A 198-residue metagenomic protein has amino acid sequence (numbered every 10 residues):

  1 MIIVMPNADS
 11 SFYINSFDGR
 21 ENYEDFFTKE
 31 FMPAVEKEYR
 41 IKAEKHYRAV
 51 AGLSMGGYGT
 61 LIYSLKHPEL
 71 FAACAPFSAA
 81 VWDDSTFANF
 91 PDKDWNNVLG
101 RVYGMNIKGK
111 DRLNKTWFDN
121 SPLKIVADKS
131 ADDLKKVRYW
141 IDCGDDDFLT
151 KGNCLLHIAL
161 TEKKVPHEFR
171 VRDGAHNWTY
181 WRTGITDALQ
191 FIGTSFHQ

Functional and structural regions predicted by a protein language model:
M1-Q198: Non-catalytic cap/lid and distal C-terminal segments of serine-dependent acyl enzymes
